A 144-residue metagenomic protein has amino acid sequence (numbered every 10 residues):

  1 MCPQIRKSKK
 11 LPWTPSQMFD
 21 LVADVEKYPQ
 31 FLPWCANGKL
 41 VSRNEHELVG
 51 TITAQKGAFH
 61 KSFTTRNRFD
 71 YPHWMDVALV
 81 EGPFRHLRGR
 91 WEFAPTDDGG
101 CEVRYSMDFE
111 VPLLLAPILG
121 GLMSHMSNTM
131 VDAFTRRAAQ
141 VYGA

Functional and structural regions predicted by a protein language model:
M1-E45, D98, A144: Hydrophobic ligand-binding cavity/cleft-lining segments
C2-R6, D108-P117: A short small-residue
S16, W91, D132: Short alpha-helical basic/polar micro-motif
M18-V22, Y28, G50, V103-Y105 (+1 more regions): Hydrophobic pocket/interface hotspot
P29-Q30, N37-H46, T53-E102, D108-E110 (+1 more regions): Hydrophobic-ligand binding "helix-grip"
V111-A144: A conserved amphipathic terminal alpha-helix motif
